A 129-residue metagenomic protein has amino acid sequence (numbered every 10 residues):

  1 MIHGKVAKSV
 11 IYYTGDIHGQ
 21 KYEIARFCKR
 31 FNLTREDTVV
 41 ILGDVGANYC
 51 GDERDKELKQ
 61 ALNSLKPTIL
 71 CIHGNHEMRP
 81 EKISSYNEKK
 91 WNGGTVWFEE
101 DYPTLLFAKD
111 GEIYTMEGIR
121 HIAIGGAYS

Functional and structural regions predicted by a protein language model:
I2-K5, T14, Q20-M116: Core catalytic region of metal-dependent phosphoesterases/phosphodiesterases, especially metallo-beta-lactamase-like
A7-S9: A short, charged/proline- and glycine-enriched loop that marks the coil->beta-strand transition at the N-terminal
E117-S129: Active-site-proximal loop/helix segment associated with metal-binding centers of metalloenzymes
